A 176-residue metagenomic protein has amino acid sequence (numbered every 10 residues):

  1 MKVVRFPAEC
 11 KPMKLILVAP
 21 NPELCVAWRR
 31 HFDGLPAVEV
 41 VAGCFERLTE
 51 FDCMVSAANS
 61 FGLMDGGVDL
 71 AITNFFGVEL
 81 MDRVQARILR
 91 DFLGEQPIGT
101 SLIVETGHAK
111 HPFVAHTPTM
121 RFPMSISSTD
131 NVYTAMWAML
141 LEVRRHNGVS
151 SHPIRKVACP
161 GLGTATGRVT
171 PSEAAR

Functional and structural regions predicted by a protein language model:
K2-R176: Macrodomain-like recognition of ADP-ribose-binding/processing modules
